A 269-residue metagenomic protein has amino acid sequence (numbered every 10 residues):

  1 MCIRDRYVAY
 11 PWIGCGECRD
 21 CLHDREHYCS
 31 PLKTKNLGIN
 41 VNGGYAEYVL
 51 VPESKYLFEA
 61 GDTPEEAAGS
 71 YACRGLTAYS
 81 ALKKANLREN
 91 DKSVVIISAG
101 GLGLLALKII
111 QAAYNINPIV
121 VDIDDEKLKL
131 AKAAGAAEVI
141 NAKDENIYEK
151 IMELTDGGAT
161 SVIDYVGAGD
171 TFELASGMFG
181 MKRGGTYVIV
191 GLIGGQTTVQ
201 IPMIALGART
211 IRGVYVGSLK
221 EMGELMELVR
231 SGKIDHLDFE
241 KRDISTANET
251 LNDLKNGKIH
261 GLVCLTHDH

Functional and structural regions predicted by a protein language model:
R4, Y56, G61-E145, E149: Mid-domain Rossmann-like dinucleotide-binding core that forms the NAD(H)/NADP(H) cofactor-binding site
R4-L57: Glycine-rich phosphate/adenylate-binding loop and adjacent beta-alpha elements of nucleotide- or dinucleotide-binding
Y7-A9, V95, V188: Hydrophobic beta-strand signal
C15, A46, L57, G75-A78 (+5 more regions): A general structural signal for well-ordered alpha-helical segments in protein cores
A85-N90, I116, I123, K129-T210: Glycine-rich cofactor phosphate-binding loops and adjacent beta1-alpha1 units of small-molecule cofactor enzyme domains
G157, S161, E173-G177, L219-H269: C-terminal hydrophobic helical "lid"/dimerization subdomain of Rossmann-like NAD(P)H-dependent oxidoreductases
T186-V188, T198-D238: Rossmann-fold dehydrogenase core element
